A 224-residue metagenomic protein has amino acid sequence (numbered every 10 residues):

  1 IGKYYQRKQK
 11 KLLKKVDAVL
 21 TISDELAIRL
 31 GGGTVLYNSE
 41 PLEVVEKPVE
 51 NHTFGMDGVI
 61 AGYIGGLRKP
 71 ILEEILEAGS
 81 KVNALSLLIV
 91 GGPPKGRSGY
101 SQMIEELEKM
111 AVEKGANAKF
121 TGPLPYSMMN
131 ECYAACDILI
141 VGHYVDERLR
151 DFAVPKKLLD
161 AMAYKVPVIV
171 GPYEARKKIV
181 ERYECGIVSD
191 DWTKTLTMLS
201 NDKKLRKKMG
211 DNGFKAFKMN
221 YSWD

Functional and structural regions predicted by a protein language model:
G2-A18: Membrane-proximal helix-turn-helix segments that form the acceptor-binding/catalytic region of lipid-linked
E25, S39: Carbohydrate-associated surface elements
H52-P70, L76-K81, L87-V90: Conserved donor-binding/catalytic core segment of Leloir-type glycosyltransferases
R68-P70, P125-E131, L139-L159, V170-K178: Nucleotide-sugar-dependent
G91, S101-E131: Nucleotide-activated donor-binding/catalytic signature segment of Leloir-type glycosyltransferases, i.e., the conserved
D137, A163-V166: A short alpha->beta transition loop at the rim of the catalytic pocket in nucleotide-sugar-dependent
E181-D191, M198-K204: Conserved acidic donor-binding segment of nucleotide-sugar-dependent glycosyltransferases
D191, K204-D224: A charged, aromatic-enriched C-terminal amphipathic alpha-helix characteristic of glycosyltransferases across folds
